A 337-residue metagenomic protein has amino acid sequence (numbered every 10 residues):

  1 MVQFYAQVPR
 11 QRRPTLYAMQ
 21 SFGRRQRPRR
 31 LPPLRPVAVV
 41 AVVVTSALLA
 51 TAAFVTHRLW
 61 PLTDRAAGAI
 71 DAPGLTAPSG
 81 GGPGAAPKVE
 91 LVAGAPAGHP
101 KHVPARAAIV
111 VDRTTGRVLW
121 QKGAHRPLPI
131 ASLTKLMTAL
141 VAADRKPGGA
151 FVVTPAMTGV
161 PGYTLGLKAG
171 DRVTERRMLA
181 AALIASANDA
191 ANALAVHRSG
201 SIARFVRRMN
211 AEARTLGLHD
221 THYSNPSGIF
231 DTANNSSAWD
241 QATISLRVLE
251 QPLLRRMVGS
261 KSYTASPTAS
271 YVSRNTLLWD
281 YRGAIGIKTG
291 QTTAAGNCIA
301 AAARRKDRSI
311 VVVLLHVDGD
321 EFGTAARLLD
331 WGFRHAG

Functional and structural regions predicted by a protein language model:
V2-P36, V55-W239, L246-P252: Active-site-adjacent loops and short helices of periplasmic peptidoglycan-processing enzymes
P36, T51, F230-D240, S245-G337: Domain-terminus/edge residues, biased toward the C-terminal soluble/receptor-binding domains of extracytoplasmic
V39-F54: Hydrophobic membrane-insertion alpha-helices, especially the h-region of bacterial N-terminal signal peptides
